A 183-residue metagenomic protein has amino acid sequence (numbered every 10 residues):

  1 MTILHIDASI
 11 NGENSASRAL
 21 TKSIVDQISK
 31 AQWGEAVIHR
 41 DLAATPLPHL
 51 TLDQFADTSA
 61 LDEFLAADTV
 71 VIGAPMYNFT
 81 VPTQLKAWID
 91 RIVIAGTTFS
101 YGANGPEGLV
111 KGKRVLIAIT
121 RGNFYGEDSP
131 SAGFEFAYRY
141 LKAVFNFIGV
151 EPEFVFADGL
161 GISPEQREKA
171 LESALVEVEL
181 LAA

Functional and structural regions predicted by a protein language model:
M1-T97, V176-A183: N-terminal beta1-alpha1-beta2 submodule of the flavodoxin-like/Rossmannoid cofactor-binding fold
H5, I72, V115-I119, F154: Structural beta-sheet core signal
S9-N11, G122-Y125, G159-S163: A short, flexible beta-alpha/helix-coil linker loop
L42, T120, A157-G159: Active-site donor-binding loop signature of nucleotide-sugar glycosyltransferases
F55-A66, E107, G133, A143 (+1 more regions): Functional cleft and adjacent loop/helix regions within the main domain that mediate ligand binding or catalysis
A95-F99, V150-P152: Short, structured loop/turn "capping" segments at alpha-beta junctions
Y101-F147: Short, glycine-/small-residue-rich phosphate/pyrophosphate-handling segment
D128-A183: Glycine-rich phosphate/pyrophosphate-binding loop and the adjoining helix
